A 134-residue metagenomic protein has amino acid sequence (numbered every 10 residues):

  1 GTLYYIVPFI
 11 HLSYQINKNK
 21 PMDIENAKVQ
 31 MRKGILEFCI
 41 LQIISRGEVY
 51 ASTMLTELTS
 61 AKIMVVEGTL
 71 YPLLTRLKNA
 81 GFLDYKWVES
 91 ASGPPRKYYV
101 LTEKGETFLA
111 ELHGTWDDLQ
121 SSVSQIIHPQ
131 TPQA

Functional and structural regions predicted by a protein language model:
G1-A27: Short, intrinsically disordered or compositionally biased N-terminal tails of bacterial proteins
K28-T69, V88: N-terminal helix-turn-helix DNA-binding core of bacterial DNA-binding proteins
L70-P72, R76-L77: Basic amphipathic alpha-helical segments that dock to polyanions
T75, S90-A91: Short secondary-structure boundary/capping segments
G81: Glycine-centered, phosphate/nucleic-acid-interacting loop/turn motifs that mediate DNA/RNA or nucleotide
A91, P95-H113: Basic, amphipathic "hinge/linker" alpha-helix immediately C-terminal to the N-terminal HTH DNA-binding motif
T107-A134: Amphipathic alpha-helical dimerization/coiled-coil segments that flank or bridge DNA-binding/regulatory modules
